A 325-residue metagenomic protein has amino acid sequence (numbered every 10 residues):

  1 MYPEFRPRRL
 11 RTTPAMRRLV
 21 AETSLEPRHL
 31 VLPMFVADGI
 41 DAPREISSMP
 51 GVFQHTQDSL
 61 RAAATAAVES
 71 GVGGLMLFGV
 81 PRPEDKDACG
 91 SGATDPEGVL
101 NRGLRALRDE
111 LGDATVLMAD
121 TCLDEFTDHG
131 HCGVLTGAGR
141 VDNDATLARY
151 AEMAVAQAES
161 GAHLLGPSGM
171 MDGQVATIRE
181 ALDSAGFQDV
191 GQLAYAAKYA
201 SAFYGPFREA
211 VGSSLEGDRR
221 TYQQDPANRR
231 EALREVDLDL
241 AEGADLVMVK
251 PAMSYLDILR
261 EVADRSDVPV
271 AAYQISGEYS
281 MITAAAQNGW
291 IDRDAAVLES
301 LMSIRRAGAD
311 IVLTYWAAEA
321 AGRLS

Functional and structural regions predicted by a protein language model:
M1-A21: N-terminal amphipathic/basic leader segments beginning at the initiator methionine
Y2, T13, L25-V31, A37-S325: Alpha/beta enzyme core
